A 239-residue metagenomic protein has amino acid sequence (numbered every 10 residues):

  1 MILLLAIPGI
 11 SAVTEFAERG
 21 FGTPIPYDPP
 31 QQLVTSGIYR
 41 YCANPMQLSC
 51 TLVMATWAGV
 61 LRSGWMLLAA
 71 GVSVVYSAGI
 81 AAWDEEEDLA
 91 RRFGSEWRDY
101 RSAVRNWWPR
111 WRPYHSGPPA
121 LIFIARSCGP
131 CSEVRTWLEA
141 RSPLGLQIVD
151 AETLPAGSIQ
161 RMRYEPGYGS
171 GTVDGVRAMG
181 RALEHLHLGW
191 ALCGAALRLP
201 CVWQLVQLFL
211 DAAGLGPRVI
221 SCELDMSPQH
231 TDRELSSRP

Functional and structural regions predicted by a protein language model:
M1-A6, I148-V149: Loop-to-helix transition at the N-terminal end of transmembrane alpha-helices
A6, S36-R40, M46-P118: Hydrophobic transmembrane alpha-helices
G9-F21: Membrane-water interface of transmembrane alpha-helices
G22-R40: Juxtamembrane helix-capping/reentrant segments at transmembrane boundaries
D28-L33, R91-P119, E133, Q207-D232: Membrane-proximal soluble regions of multi-pass membrane proteins
H115-R141: Local sequence-structure signature of Cys/Sec-based thiol-disulfide redox active-site neighborhoods
E139-E152: Conserved helix-turn-beta segment immediately C-terminal to the redox Cys motif in thioredoxin-like folds
L154-P239: Thiol/selenol-based redox catalytic cores and closely related redox-interacting motifs
